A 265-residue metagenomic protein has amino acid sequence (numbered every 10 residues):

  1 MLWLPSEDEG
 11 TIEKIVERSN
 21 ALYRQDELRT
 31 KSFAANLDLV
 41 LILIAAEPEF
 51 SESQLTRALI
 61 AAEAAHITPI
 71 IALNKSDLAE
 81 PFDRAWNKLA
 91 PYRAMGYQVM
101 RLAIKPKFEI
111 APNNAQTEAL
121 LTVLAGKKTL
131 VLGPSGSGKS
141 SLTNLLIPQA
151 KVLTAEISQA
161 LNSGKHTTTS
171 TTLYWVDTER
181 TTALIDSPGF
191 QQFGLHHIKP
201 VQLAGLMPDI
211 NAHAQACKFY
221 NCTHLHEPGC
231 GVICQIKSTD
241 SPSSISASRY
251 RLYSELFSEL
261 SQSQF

Functional and structural regions predicted by a protein language model:
M1-E9, V16-V40, I67-P69, S76 (+4 more regions): Helix-rich effector regions associated with P-loop NTPase G domains
L43-S51: Short, glycine-rich nucleotide/cofactor-binding loops
S53-T68: Histidine-anchored nucleotide/phosphate-binding helix
T68-I71, L124: Conserved structured catalytic cores and adjacent interaction surfaces of nucleotide-binding/hydrolyzing enzymes
L78-S137: Canonical P-loop GTPase G-domain recognition
K128-G136, S140-N144, T172-L173, T181-A183: Conserved active-site beta-strand-loop modules that form the wall/rim of enzyme catalytic pockets and either contain
K139-A155: A conserved segment at the C-terminal end of the G1
